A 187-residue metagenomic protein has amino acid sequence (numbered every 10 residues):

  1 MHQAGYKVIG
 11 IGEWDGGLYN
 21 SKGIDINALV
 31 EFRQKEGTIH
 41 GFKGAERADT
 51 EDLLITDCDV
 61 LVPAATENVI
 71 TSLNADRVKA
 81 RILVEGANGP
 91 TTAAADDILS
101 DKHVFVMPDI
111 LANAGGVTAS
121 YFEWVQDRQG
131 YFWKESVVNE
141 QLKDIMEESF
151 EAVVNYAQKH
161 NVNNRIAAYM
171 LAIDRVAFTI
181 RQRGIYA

Functional and structural regions predicted by a protein language model:
M1-D57: Glycine-rich phosphate/diphosphate-binding loop of Rossmann-like nucleotide-binding domains
A4-K7, T56-V60, R81-I82, K102-V106: Structural beta-strand/beta-sheet cores of well-ordered domains, especially the beta-sheet scaffolds that support
G12-W14, P63-A64, E85-G86, M107: Generic beta-strand/beta-sheet core signal
G16-N20, N68-T71, P90-A93, A114: Flexible loop/turn segments at secondary-structure boundaries
K22, G41, E46-R47, P63 (+4 more regions): Preference for short coil/turn "hinge" residues that link or interrupt alpha-helices
I24-V30, N74, N163-R165: Poly-acidic low-complexity segments
A48-V60, T66-L83: Rossmann-fold NAD(P) dinucleotide-binding segment
D76-A187: Adenosine-phosphate binding glycine-rich loop
